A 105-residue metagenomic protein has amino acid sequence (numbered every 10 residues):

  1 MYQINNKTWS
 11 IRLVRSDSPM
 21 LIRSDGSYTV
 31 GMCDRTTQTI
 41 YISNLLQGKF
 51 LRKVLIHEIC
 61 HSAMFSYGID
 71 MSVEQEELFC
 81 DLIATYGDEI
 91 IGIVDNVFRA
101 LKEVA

Functional and structural regions predicted by a protein language model:
M1-F50, S66-A105: Metalloprotease/metallohydrolase-associated module, dominated by Zn2+-dependent proteases
K53-F65: Active-site recognition of the HExxH zinc-binding catalytic motif
